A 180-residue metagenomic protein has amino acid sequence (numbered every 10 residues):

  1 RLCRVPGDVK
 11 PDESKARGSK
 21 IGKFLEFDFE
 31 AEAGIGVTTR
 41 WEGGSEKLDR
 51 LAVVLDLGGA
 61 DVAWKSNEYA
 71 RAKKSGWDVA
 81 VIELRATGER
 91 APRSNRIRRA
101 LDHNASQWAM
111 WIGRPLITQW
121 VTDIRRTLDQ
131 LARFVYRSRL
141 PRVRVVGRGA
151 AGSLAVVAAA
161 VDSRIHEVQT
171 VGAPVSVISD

Functional and structural regions predicted by a protein language model:
C3-S45: N-terminal cap/lid segment of alpha/beta-hydrolase-fold proteins
G22-E26, G34-G36, L48-A52, A60 (+4 more regions): Active-site lining segments that contact anionic ligands and/or coordinate catalytic metals
D28, T38-R40, A52-V54, V81 (+2 more regions): Structured core elements
A31-A33, G43, L57-G59, A86 (+1 more regions): Short, flexible loop/turn elements at secondary-structure junctions
G36-D49, R125, R144, R164: Secondary-structure boundary/capping motif
G43-S45, E68-A72, A160-R164: Short, solvent-exposed amphipathic alpha-helical segments in soluble enzyme and RNA/protein-processing domains
L48-F134, V175-D180: Cap/lid segment of the alpha/beta-hydrolase catalytic domain
T127-D180: Primarily recognizes the serine-hydrolase "nucleophile elbow" in alpha/beta-hydrolase and SGNH/GDSL folds
